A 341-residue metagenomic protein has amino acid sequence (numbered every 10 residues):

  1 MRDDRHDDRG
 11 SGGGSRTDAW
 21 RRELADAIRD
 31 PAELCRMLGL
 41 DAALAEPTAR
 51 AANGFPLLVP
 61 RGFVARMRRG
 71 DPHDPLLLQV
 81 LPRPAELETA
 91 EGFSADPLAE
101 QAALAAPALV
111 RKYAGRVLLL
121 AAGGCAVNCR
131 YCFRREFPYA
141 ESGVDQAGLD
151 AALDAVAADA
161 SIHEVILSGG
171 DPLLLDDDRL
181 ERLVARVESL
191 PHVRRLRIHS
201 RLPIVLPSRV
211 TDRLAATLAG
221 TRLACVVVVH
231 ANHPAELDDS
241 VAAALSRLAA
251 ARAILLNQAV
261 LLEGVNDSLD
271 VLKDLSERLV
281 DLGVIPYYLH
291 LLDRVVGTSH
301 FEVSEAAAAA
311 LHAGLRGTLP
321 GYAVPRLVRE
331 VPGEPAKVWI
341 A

Functional and structural regions predicted by a protein language model:
M1-R111: Flexible, acidic/Gly-rich N-terminal and inter-domain linker regions that tether and position cofactor-handling modules
P56-V59, A102-R134: N-terminal pre-triad scaffold of radical SAM enzymes
F63, C129, Y287: Conserved, mostly hydrophobic/aromatic
C132-V144: Iron-sulfur (Fe-S) cluster-binding segments and ferredoxin-like electron-carrier domains, especially [2Fe-2S]
D150-E164, L173-L319: Conserved AdoMet/S-adenosylmethionine-binding subsite of the radical SAM
A310-A341: C-terminal accessory regions of radical SAM enzymes
